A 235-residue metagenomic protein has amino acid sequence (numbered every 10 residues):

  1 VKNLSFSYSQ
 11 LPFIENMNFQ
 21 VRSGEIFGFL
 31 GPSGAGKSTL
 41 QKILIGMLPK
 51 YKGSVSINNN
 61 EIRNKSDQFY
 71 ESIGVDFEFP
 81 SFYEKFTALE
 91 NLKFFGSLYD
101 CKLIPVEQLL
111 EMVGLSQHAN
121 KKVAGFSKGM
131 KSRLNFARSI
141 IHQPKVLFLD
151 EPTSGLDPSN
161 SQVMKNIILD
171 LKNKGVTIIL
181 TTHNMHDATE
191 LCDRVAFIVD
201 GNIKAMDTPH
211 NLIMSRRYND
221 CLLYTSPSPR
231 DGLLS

Functional and structural regions predicted by a protein language model:
I45: Helix-to-loop junction immediately C-terminal to a conserved catalytic motif
G53-N64, Q68-F69: Conserved ABC transporter NBD signature motif
K93, S97, L103-H118: Conserved ABC ATPase "signature" region
L147-D150: Catalytic Walker B motif of ABC-type/P-loop ATPase nucleotide-binding domains
N166-S226: ABC transporter nucleotide-binding domain
Y224-S235: Single conserved hydrophobic/aromatic residue that forms the stacking wall/gate of nucleotide- or nucleobase-binding
